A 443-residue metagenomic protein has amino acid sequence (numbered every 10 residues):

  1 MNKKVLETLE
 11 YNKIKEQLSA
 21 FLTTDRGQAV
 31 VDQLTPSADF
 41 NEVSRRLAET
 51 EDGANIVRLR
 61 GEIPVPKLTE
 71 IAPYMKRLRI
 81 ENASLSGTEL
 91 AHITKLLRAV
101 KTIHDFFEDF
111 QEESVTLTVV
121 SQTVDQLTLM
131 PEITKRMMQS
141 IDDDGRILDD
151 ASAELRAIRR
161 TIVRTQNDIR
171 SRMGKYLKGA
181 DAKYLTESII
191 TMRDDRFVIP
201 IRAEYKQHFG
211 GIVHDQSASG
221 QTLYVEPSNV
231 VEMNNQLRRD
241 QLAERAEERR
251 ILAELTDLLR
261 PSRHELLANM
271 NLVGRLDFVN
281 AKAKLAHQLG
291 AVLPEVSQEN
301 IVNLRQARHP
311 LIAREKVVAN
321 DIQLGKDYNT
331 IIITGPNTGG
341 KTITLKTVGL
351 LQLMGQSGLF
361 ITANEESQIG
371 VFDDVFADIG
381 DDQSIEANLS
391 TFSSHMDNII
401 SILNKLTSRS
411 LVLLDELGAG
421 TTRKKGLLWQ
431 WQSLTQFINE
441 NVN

Functional and structural regions predicted by a protein language model:
M1-D144, N269-R275, V279, A283: Conserved amphipathic alpha-helical "coupling/scaffold" segments that transmit conformational changes between domains
Q17-D25, E49-V57, Y74-E81, L96-F106 (+19 more regions): Conserved, well-folded catalytic cores of nucleic-acid-processing and energy-transducing macromolecular machines
S44-L47, V65-L68, L97, R159 (+8 more regions): Amphipathic alpha-helical transducer elements in NTP-driven molecular machines
V115-E187, S217-H264, M270-R275: Extended, charged alpha-helical coiled-coil/arm scaffolds that mediate oligomerization and mechanical coupling in large
L177-R193, A283-Q306: Long, charged, glycine-rich C-terminal linkers/tails
D194-Y224, N234, V296-A319, Q323: SMC-family hinge/dimerization module
Q216-Q241, E247-L252, L258, A313-T347 (+1 more regions): Conserved mid-sequence domains
L289-V292, S297-N443: ATPase nucleotide-binding head domains, primarily ABC-like/P-loop NTPase cores
